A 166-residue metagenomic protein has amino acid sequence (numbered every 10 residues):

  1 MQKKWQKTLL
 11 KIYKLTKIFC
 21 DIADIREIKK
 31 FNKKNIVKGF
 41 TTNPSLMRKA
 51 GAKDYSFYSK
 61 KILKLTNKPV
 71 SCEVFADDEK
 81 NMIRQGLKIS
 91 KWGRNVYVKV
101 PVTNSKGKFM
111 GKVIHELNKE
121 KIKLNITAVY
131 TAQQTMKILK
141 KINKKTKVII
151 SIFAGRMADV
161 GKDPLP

Functional and structural regions predicted by a protein language model:
Q2-Q6, I12-K29, K33-V37, T41-E116 (+3 more regions): Active-site beta->alpha loop and helix N-cap motifs at the rims of alpha/beta catalytic domains
I122-P166: Catalytic alpha/beta core domains of metabolic enzymes, predominantly
